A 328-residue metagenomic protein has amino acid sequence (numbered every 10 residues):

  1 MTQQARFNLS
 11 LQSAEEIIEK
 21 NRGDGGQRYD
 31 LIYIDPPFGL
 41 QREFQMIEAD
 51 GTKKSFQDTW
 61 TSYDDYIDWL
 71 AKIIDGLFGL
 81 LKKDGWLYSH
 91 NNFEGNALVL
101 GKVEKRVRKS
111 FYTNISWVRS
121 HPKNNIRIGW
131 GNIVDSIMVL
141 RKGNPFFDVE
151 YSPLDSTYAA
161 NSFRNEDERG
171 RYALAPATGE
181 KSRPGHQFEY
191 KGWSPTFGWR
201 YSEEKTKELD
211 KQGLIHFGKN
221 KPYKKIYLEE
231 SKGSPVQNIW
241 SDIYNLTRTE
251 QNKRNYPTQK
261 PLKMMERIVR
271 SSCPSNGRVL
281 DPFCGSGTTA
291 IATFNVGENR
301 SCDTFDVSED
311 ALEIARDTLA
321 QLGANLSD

Functional and structural regions predicted by a protein language model:
M1-R316, Q321-L326: Core catalytic lobe of class I
